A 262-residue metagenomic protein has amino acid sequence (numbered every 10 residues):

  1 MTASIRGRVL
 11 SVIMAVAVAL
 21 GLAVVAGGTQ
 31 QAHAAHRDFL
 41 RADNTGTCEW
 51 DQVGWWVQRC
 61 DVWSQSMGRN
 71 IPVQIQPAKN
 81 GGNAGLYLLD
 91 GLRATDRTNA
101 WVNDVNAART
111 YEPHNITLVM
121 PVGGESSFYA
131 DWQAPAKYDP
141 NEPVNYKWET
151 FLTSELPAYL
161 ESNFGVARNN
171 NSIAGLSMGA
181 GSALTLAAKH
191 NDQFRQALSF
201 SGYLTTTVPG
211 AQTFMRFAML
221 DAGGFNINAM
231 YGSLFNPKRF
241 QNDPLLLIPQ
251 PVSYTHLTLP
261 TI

Functional and structural regions predicted by a protein language model:
T2-A32: Secretory targeting and sorting signals
G28-N80: A domain-start/cap signature at the N-terminus of enzymes
N83-R93: Short beta-strand element of the alpha/beta-hydrolase
T117-T150: Cap/lid segment of the alpha/beta-hydrolase catalytic domain
Y138-K147, F151-S172: Gly/Ser-rich "nucleophile elbow"/oxyanion-hole loop immediately N-terminal to the catalytic nucleophile in hydrolases
N169-F217: Primarily recognizes the serine-hydrolase "nucleophile elbow" in alpha/beta-hydrolase and SGNH/GDSL folds
V208-V252: Mobile cap/lid helix-loop segments that gate and shape the active-site cleft of serine hydrolases
T255-T261: Conserved small/polar residues in nucleotide/adenosyl-binding loops
